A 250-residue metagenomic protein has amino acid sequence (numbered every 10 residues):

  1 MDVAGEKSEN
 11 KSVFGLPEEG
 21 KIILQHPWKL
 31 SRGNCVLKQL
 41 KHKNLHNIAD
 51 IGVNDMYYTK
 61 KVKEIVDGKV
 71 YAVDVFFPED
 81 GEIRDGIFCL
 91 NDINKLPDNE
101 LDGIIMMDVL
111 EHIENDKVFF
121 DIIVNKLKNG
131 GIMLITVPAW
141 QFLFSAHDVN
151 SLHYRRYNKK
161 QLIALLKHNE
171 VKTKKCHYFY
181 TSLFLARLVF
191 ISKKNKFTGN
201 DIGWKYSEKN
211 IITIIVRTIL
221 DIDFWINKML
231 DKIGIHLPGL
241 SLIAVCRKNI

Functional and structural regions predicted by a protein language model:
M1-N99, G103-M107, K117-F120, K205 (+3 more regions): Conserved N-terminal segment of class I S-adenosyl-L-methionine
E19-K21, M133-R155, K159-L165: Short, glycine-/aromatic-enriched active-site segment of Class I SAM-dependent methyltransferases
E79, Q141-L143, S182: Feature marks short, surface-exposed loop/turn motifs that line or immediately flank catalytic pockets and channel
D108-H112: A short His-aromatic
K117-I132: A short glycine-rich, Lys/Arg-flanked "PGG" loop and its adjoining helix->strand segment in the class I
V171-T181: Conserved S-adenosyl-L-methionine
L183-I250: A C-terminal cap/extension of S-adenosyl-L-methionine-dependent methyltransferases that defines the acceptor-substrate
